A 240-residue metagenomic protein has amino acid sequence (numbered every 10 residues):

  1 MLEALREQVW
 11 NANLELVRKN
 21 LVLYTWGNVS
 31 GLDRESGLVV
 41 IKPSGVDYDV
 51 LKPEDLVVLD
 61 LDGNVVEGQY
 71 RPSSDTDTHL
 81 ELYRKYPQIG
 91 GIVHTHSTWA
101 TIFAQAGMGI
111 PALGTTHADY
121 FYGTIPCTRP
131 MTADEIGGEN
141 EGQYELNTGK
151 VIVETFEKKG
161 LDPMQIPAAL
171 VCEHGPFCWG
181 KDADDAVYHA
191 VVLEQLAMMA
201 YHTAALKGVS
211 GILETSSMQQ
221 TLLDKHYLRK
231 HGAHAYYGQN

Functional and structural regions predicted by a protein language model:
M1-N240: Glycine-rich flexible loops
